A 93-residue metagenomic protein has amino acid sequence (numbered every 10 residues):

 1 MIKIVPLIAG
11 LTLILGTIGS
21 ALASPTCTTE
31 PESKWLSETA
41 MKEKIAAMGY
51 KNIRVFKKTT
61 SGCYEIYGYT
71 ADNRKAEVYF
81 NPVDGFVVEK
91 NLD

Functional and structural regions predicted by a protein language model:
M1-L22: Classic N-terminal secretory signal peptides
T28-N52: Short, non-transmembrane alpha-helical segments in secretory-pathway proteins
K42, V88-D93: Surface-exposed, polar helix/loop patches in the mature regions of secreted/periplasmic/lumenal proteins that form
I45, T60, Y64-Y67, G85: Conserved histidines in hydrophobic membrane contexts and catalytic metal-binding motifs
I53-K58: Surface-exposed patches in mature extracellular/periplasmic domains of secreted proteins
A71-N73: Glycine-centered tight beta-turn/hairpin loop motif at sheet-sheet or coil-to-beta transitions
A76-K90: A short, surface-exposed beta-strand/turn
